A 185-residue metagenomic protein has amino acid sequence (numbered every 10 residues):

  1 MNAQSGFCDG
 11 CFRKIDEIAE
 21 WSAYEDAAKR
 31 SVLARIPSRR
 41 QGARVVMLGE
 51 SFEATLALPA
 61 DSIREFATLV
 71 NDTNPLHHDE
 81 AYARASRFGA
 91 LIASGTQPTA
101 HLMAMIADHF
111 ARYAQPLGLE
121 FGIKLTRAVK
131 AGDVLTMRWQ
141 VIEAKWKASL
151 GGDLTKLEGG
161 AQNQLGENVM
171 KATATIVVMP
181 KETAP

Functional and structural regions predicted by a protein language model:
M1-E17: Local cysteine-cluster metal-coordination motifs and their immediate loop/turn environment, predominantly Fe-S cluster
R13, L56, T173-A174: Short clusters of small/polar residues that mark proteolytic maturation junctions
I18-S22: Short Cys/His-rich "knuckle" micro-motifs
R30-V45: Short Fe-S-cluster ligation motifs
Q41-A93, P180: Catalytic strand-loop segment that frames the active site of acyl-thioester-processing enzymes
Q41-S51, V129-P185: HotDog/MaoC-like acyl-thioester-processing domains
L48-A54, S62, D72, Y113 (+3 more regions): A generic structural signal for short beta-strands and their flanking turns/coil linkers
S86-A93, T99-E143: Hydrophobic beta-strand-centered segment that forms part of the acyl-chain substrate-binding groove
